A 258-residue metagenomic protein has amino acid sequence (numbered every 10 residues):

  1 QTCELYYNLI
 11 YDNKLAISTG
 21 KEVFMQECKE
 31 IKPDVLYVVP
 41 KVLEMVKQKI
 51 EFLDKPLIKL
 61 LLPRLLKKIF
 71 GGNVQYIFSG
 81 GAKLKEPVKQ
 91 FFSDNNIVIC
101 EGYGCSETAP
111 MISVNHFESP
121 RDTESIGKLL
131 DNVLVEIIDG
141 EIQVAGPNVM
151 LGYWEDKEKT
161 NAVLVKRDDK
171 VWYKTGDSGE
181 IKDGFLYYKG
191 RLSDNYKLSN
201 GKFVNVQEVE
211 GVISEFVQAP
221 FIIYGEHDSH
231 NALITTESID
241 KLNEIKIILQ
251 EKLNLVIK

Functional and structural regions predicted by a protein language model:
Q1-L15, K29, D34: Conserved short alpha-helical elements in the N-terminal third of ANL/AMP-binding
Y7, Y11, D34-V38, V46-R121 (+1 more regions): Gly/Ser/Thr-rich phosphate-binding loop
K14-S18, V23-I31, E44-V46, I50-E51: Internal alpha/beta domain cores that form substrate/cofactor-binding pockets in large enzymes and binding proteins
L15-S18, E86-D139, N148-G152, N161-V165 (+1 more regions): Conserved ATP-binding loop and adjacent catalytic segment of the adenylate-forming AMP-binding
E22, K41-E44, A82-K83, N148 (+1 more regions): Alpha-helix/helix-capping structural signal
M25, P63-L66, E210: Short hydrophobic/charged patches on amphipathic alpha-helices used for structural packing and interfaces
L129, E136, Q143-L198, F203: Conserved ATP-binding/catalytic segment of the ANL
G146, S178-I257: AMP-binding/adenylate-forming catalytic core of the ANL superfamily
